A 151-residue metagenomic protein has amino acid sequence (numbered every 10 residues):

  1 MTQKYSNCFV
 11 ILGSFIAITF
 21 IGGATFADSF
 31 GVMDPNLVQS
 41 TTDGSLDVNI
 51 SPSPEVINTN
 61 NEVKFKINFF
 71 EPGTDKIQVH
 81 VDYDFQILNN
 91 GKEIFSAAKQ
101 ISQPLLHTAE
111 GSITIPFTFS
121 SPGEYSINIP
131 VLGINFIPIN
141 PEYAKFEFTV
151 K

Functional and structural regions predicted by a protein language model:
T2-G13: N-terminal Sec-pathway targeting helices
C8, A24-K151: N-terminal soluble domains immediately following signal/targeting peptides that reside in extracytoplasmic
G13-G22: Hydrophobic membrane-insertion alpha-helices, especially the h-region of bacterial N-terminal signal peptides
